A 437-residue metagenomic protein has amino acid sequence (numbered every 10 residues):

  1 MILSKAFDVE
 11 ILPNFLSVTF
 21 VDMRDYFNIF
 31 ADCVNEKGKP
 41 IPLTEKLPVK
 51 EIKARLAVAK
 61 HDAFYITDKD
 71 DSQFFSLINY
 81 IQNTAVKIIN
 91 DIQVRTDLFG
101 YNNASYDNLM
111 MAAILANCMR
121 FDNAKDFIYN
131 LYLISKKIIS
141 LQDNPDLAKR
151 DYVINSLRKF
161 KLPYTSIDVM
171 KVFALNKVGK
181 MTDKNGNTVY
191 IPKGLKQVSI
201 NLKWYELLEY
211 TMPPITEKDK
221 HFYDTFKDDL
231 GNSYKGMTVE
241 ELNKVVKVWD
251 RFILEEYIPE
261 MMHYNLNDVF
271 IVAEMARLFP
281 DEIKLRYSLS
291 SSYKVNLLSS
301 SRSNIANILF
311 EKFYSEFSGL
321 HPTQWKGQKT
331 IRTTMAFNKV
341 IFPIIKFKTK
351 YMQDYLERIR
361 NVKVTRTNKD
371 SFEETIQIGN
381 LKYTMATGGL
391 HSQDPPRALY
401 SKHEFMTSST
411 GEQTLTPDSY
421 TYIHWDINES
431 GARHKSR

Functional and structural regions predicted by a protein language model:
I2, L162, D418-Y420: Conserved catalytic motifs of the protein kinase core domain
I2-I11, I423-I427: Two-metal-ion RNase H-like nuclease active-site motif
I11-P13, S105, K171, E429: Short, glycine/acidic-enriched loop or turn micro-motifs at the edges of active sites
L12-S17, D418: Short, flexible loop/turn motifs enriched in small residues
F15-T19, F27-F30, S430-R437: Metal-dependent catalytic core segments for phosphate chemistry
T19-D22, A113-D122, S290, S436-R437: Short secondary-structure boundary/capping segments
C33-D219: Conserved DEDDh/DEDDy metal-dependent 3′-5′ exonuclease domain
K184-Y190, I200-S436: Conserved "right-hand" nucleotidyltransferase catalytic core of DNA-directed polymerases
